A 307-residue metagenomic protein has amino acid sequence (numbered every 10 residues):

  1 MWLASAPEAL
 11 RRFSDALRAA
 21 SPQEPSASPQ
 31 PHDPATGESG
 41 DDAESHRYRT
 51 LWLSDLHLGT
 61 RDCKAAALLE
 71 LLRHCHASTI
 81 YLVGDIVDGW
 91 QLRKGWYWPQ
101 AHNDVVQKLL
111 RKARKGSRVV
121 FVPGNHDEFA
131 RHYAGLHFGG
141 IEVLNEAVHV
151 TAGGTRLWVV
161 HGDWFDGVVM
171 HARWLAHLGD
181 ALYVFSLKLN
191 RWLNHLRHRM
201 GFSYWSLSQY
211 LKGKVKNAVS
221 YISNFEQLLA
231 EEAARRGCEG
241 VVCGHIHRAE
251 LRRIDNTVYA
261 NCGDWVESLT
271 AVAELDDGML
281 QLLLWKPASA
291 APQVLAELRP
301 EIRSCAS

Functional and structural regions predicted by a protein language model:
W2-L17, E44-R49, L58-A152: Core catalytic region of metal-dependent phosphoesterases/phosphodiesterases, especially metallo-beta-lactamase-like
L3-F13, D264-S307: Long, positively charged, glycine-interspersed low-complexity recognition regions
R18-S45: Intrinsically disordered, low-complexity terminal tails and inter-domain linkers enriched for S/T/G/P/D/E
D42-T50, V150-W158, R253-Y259: Beta-strand-turn-beta hairpins that frame and shape the catalytic cleft of phosphate-ester-processing enzymes
T50-W52, I80-L82, W158, V242: Residue-level marker for buried hydrophobic side chains located in beta-strands that build the well-ordered beta-sheet
G139-E146, W158, D163, G167-H177 (+2 more regions): Conserved beta-sheet core of the metallophosphoesterase superfamily
V160-F225: Active-site-proximal loop/helix segment associated with metal-binding centers of metalloenzymes
